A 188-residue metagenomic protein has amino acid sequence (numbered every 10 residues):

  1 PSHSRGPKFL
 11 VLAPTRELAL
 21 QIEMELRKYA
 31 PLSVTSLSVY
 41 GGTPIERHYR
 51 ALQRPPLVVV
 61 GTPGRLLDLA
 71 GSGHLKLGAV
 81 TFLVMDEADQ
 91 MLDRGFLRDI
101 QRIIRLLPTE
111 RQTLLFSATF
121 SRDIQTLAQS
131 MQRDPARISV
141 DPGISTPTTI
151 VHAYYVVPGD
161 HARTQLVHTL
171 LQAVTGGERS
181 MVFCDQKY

Functional and structural regions predicted by a protein language model:
P1-Y188: Conserved helicase RecA-like core
